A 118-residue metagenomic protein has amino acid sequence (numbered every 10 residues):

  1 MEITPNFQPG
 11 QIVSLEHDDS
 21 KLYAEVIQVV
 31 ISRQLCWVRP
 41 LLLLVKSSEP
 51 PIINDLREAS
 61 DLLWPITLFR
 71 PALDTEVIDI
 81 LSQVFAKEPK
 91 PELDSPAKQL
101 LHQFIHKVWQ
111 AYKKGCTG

Functional and structural regions predicted by a protein language model:
E2-H17: Short coil-to-beta transition motif at edge beta-strands of beta-rich domains
D18, L41-L43: Histidine- and/or cysteine-centered catalytic micro-motif in compact active-site loops
S20-I31: Short beta-strand-centered aromatic/proline hotspots
Q28-V30, L42, I53: Hydrophobic alpha-helical segments
R33-L41: Short, solvent-exposed secondary-structure boundary/capping segments
L44-G118: Intrinsically disordered, low-complexity, charged/polar segments
